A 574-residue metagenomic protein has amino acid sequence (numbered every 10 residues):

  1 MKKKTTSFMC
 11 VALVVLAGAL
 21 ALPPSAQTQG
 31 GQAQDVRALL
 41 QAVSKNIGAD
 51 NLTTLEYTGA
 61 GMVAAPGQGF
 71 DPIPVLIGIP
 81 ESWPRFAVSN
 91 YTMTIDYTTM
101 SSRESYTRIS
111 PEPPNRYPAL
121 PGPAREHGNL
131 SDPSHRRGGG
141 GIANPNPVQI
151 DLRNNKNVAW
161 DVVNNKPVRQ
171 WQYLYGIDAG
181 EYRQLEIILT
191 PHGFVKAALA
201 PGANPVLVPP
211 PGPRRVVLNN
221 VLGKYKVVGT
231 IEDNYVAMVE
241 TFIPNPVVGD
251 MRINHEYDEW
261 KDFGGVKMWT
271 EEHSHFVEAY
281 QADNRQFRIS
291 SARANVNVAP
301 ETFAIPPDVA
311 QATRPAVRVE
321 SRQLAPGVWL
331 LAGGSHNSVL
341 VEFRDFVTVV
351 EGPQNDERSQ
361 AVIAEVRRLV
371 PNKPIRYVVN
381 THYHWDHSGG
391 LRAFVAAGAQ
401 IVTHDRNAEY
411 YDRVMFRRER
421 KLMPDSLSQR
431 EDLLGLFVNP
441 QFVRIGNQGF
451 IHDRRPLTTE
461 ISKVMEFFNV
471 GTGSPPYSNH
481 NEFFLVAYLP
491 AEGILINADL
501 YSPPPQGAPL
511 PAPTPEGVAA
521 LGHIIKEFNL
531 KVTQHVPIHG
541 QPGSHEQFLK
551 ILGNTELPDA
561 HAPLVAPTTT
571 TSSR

Functional and structural regions predicted by a protein language model:
T28, P209-I305, F483-P490, N497-A498 (+2 more regions): Gly/Pro-enriched, hydrophobic low-complexity segments that function as extracytoplasmic propeptides/linkers
T28-A38, L120-K226, I231-Y235, I243-G249 (+3 more regions): Flexible, processing/modification-adjacent segments and terminal tails in exported/periplasmic/extracellular proteins
K45, A49-P167, P201, D356: N-terminal mature ectodomain segment of secretory-pathway/periplasmic proteins
D283-R344: Zn-dependent metallo-beta-lactamase
R322-V366, F484-P503: Conserved beta-strand hairpin/beta-sheet module of binuclear metal-dependent hydrolase folds, prominently
Q323-P326, L340-V341, V443-I496: Core dinuclear metal-dependent hydrolase active-site scaffold
E357-V402, K526-T533: Active-site metal-binding motif and surrounding structural segment of the metallo-beta-lactamase
I494, L521-R574: Divalent-metal (often Zn2+) His-rich catalytic cores of metallo-beta-lactamase-fold enzymes
